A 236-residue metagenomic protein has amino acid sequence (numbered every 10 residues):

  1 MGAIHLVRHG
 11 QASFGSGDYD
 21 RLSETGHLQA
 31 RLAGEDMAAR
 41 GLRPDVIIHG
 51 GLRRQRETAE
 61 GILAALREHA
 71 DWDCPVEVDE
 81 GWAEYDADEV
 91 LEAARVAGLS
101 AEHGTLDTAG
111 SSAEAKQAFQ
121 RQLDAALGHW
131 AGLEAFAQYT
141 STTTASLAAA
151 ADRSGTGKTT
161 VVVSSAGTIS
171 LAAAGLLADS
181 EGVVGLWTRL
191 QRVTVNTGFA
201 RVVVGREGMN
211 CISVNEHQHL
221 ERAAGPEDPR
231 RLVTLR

Functional and structural regions predicted by a protein language model:
G2-D79, A137: Active-site-proximal alpha-helix that buttresses catalytic centers in soluble enzyme cores
I4, T156-S164: Generic beta-sheet signal
G10, A166, N215: Active-site metal-binding loops of divalent metal-dependent hydrolases
F14-S16, Q55-T58, Y85-D88, I169-A172 (+1 more regions): Short catalytic/ligand-binding loop motif for oxyanion handling, primarily in non-cytosolic enzymes, centered on
R40-L42, A150-G157: Glycine-rich phosphate-binding loop signature in dinucleotide/nucleotide-binding domains
D45-G81, D107-S111, A115-F119, R201-R236: Conserved histidine-centered catalytic loops in small-molecule metabolism enzymes
E68-T142: Phosphate-handling substructures
E84-T108, R153-T159, A174-R236: Acidic, low-complexity terminal tails and accessory targeting/binding regions of phosphate-metabolizing enzymes
